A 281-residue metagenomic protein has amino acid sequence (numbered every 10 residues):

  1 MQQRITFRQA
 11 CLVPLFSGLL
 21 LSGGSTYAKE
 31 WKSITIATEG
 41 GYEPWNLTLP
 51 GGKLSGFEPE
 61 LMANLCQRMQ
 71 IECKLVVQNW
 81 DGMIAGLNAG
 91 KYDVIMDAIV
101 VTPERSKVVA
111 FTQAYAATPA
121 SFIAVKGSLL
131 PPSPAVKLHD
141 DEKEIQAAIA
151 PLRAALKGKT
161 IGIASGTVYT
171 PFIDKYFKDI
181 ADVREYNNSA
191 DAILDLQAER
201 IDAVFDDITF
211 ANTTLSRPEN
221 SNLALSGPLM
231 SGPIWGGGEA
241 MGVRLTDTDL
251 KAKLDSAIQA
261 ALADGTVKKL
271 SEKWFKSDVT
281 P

Functional and structural regions predicted by a protein language model:
K29-V101, K107, D264, S277: Extracytoplasmic small-molecule ligand-binding "clamshell" domains of the periplasmic binding protein/Venus flytrap
I34-G40, K137-G166: Short loop->beta-strand "edge-of-pocket" segments that line small-molecule binding or catalytic clefts across diverse
G40, A117-S121, I208, L215-D255 (+1 more regions): Periplasmic-binding protein-like
P59, K74-A85, Q146-I149, V183-L194 (+2 more regions): Short helix-initiation/N-cap motifs at beta->coil->alpha
P59-M69, K126-A147, K159-T160, G236-S277: Extended ligand-binding regions for polar small-molecule ligands
Q67, E72-R153, N222-I234: Acidic, polar ligand-binding/catalytic clefts
I71-E72, Q78, N88-D97, K159 (+3 more regions): Alpha-to-beta junction loops
